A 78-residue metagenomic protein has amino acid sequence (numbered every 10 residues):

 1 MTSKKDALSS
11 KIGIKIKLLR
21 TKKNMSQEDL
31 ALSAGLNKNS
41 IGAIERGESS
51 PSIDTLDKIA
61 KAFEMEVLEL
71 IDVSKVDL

Functional and structural regions predicted by a protein language model:
M1-A7, I71-L78: Short, charged recognition helix plus adjacent turn of helix-turn-helix-like nucleic-acid-binding domains
M1-K22: A short, Lys/Arg-rich alpha-helix, primarily the initiator
T21, L32, K61: Alpha-helical residues within the helix-turn-helix
N24-A43: Short alpha-helical DNA-recognition segment
N39, S49, L68: Key DNA-contact positions within bacterial/archaeal DNA-binding proteins
E45, F63, I71-S74: DNA major-groove recognition helix of helix-turn-helix
D54-E69: DNA major-groove recognition helix of helix-turn-helix/homeodomain DNA-binding modules
